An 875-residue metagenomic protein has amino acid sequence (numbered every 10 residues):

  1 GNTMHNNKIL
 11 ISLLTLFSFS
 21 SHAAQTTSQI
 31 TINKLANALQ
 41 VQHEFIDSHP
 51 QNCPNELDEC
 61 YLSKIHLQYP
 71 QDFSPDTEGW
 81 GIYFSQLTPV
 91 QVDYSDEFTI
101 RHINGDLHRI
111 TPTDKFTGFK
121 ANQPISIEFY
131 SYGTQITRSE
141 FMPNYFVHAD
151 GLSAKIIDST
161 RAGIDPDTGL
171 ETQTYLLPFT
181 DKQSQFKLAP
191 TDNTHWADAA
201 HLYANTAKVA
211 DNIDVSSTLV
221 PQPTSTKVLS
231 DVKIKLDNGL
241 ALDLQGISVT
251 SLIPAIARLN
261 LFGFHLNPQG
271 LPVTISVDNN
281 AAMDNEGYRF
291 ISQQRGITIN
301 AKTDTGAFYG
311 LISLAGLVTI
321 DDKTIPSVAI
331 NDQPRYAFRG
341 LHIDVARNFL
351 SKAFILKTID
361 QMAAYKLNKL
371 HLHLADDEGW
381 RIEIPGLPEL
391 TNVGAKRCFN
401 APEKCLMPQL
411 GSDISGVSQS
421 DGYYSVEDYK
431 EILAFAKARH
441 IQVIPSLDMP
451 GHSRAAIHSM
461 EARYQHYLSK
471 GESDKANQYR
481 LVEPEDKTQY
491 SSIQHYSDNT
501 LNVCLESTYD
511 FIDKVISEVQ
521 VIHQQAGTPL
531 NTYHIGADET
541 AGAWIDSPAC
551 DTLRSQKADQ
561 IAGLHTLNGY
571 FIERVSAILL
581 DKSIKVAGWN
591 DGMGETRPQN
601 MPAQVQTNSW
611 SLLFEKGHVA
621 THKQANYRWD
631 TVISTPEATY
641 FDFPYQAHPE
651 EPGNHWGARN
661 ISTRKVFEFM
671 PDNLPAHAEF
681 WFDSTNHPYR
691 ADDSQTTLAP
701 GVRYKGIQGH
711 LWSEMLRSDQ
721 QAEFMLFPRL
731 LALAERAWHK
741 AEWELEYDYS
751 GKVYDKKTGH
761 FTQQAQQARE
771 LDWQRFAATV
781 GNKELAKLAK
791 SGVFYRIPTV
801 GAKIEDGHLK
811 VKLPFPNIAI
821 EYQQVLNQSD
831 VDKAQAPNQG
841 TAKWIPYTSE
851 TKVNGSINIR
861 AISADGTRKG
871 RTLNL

Functional and structural regions predicted by a protein language model:
N37-S74: Short beta-strand elements of extracellular/lumenal beta-sandwich folds
Q68-N104, M142-F146: Short acidic, flexible loop segments centered on an aromatic residue
D96-Q135, L579: Intrinsically disordered, low-complexity Pro/Gly/Ser/Thr-rich segments with frequent PxxP/GP/PP motifs and embedded
F141, F146-T305, Y309-P334, A587-M593: Acidic, contiguous N-terminal accessory segments
N285, I291-N499, S507-Y509, I516 (+3 more regions): Feature activates predominantly on carbohydrate-active enzymes
Q489-Q604, E615: Active-site neighborhood of glycoside hydrolase catalytic domains
K585-D591, P598-G807: Flexible, acidic glycine-rich loops studded with aromatic residues
K756-L875: Short, compositionally stereotyped local motifs that mark structural "simplifiers"
